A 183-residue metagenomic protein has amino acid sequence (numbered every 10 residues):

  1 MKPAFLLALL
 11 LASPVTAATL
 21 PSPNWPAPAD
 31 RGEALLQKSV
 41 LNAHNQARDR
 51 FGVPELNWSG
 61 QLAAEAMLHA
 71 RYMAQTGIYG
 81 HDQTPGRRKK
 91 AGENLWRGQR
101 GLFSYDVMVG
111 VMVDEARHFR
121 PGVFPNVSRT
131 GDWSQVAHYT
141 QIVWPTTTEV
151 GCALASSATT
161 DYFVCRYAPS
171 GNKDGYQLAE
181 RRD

Functional and structural regions predicted by a protein language model:
A4-A12: Sec-dependent N-terminal signal peptides
V15-T19: Boundary at the C-terminal end of the N-terminal hydrophobic targeting segment
P21-I78: A short alpha-helix/helix-coil micro-patch that ends at or immediately precedes a cysteine
H44, H69, H81, G86 (+2 more regions): Histidine-centered active-site/metal-ligand motif
L56, Y79-H81, L95, I142: Short clusters of hydrophobic/aromatic residues that line enzyme substrate/ligand-binding pockets
S59, P85-R88: Short, glycine-/polar-rich solvent-exposed loops and beta-turns at beta-strand/coil boundaries
G77, H81-Q83, G110-M112: Metzincin-family zinc-dependent endopeptidase catalytic domain
R88-D183: A well-ordered secondary-structure block
